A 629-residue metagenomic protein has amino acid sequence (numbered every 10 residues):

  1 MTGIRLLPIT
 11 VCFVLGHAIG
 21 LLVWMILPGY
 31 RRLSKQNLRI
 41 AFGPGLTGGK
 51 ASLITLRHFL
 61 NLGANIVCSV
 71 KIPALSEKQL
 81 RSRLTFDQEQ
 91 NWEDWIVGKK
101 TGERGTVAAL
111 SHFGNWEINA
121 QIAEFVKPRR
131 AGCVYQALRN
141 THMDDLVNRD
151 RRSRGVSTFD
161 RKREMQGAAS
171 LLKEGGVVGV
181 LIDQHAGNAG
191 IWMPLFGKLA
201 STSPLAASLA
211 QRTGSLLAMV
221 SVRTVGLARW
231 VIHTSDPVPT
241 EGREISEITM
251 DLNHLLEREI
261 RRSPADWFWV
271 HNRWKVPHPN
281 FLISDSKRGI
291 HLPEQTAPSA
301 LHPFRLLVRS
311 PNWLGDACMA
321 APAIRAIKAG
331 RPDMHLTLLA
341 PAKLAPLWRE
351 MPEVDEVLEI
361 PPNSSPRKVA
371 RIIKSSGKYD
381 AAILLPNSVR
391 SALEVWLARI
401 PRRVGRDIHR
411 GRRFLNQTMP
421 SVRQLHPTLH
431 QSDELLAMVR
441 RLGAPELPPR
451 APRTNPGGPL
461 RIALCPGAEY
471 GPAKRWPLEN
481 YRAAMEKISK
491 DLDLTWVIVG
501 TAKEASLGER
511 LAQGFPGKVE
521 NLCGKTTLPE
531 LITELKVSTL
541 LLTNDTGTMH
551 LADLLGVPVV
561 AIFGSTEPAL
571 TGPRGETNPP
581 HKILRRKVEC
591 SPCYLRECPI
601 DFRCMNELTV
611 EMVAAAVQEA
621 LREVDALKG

Functional and structural regions predicted by a protein language model:
M1-L110, D145, R149, G155 (+1 more regions): Membrane-anchoring hydrophobic helices of lipid-metabolizing enzymes
P28-R31, F59, N65, E93-R104 (+7 more regions): Catalytic machinery of carbohydrate-active enzymes, primarily nucleotide-sugar-dependent glycosyltransferases
L56, K99-K100, F125, R149 (+3 more regions): Non-catalytic C-terminal accessory region of glycerolipid acyltransferases and related lyso-lipid remodeling enzymes
G63-F86, G132-K162, L338-R367: Membrane-interfacial amphipathic helices and adjacent loop/beta segments that form the lipid-substrate binding surface
L80-F86, G242-R243, S421-H426, C604: Acyl-group handling in specialized metabolite and lipid biosynthesis
E103-K162, N188-I191: Catalytic core of membrane glycerolipid acyltransferases/transacylases, capturing the structured, soluble-facing
E124-F125, L172, K328, S489: Gly/Ala-rich phosphate-binding loop of Rossmann-like dinucleotide-binding domains, activating on the conserved
R130, S157, V177, G214-L216 (+4 more regions): Residue-level detector of anion-binding/catalytic polar loops
